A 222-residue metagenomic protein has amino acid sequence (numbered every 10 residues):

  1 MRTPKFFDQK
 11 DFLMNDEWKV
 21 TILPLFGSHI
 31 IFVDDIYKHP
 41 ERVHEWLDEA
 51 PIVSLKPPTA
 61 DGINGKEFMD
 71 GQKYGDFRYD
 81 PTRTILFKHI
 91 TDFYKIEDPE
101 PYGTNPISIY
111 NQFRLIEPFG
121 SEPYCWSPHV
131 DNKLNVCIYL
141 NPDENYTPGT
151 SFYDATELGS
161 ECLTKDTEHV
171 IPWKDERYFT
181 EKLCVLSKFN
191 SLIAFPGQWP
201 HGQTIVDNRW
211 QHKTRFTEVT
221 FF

Functional and structural regions predicted by a protein language model:
R2-W126, G149: Non-heme Fe(II)/2-oxoglutarate
I116-F222: Catalytic core of non-heme Fe(II) oxygenases with the double-stranded beta-helix
